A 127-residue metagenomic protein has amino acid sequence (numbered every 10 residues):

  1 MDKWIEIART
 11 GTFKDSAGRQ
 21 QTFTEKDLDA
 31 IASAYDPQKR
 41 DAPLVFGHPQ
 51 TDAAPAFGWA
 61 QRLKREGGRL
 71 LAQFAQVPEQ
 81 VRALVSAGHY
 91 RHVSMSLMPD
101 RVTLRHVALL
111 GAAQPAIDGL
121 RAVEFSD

Functional and structural regions predicted by a protein language model:
M1-F74, R82: Flexible, gly/proline-biased loop segments at the beginnings of proteins or at boundaries between secondary-structure
D41-P43, D52-D127: Residue microenvironments linked to proteolytic maturation and disulfide-stabilized extracellular modules
